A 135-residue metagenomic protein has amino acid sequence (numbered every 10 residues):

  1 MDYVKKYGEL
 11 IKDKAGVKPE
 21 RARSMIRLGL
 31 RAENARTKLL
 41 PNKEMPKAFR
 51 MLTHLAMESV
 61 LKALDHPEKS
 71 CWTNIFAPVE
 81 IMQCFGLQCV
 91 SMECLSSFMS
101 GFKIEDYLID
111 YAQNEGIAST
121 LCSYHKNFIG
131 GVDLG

Functional and structural regions predicted by a protein language model:
M1-G135: An N-terminal assembly and electron-transfer interface module characteristic of large anaerobic redox and radical
